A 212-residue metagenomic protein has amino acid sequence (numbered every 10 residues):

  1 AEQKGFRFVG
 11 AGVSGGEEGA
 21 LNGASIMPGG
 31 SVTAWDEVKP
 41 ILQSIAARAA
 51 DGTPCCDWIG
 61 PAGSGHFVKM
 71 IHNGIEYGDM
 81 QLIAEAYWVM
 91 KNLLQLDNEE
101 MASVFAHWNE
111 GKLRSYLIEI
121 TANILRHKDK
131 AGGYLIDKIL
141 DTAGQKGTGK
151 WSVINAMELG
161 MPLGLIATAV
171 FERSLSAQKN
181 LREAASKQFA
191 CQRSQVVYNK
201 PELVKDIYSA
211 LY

Functional and structural regions predicted by a protein language model:
A1-A102, G111-K138, S176-V197: Rossmann-fold dinucleotide-binding core
H107-W108: Small-residue-rich helix-loop
I136-Y212: A conserved active-site cap/scaffold subdomain adjacent to cofactor or substrate pockets
